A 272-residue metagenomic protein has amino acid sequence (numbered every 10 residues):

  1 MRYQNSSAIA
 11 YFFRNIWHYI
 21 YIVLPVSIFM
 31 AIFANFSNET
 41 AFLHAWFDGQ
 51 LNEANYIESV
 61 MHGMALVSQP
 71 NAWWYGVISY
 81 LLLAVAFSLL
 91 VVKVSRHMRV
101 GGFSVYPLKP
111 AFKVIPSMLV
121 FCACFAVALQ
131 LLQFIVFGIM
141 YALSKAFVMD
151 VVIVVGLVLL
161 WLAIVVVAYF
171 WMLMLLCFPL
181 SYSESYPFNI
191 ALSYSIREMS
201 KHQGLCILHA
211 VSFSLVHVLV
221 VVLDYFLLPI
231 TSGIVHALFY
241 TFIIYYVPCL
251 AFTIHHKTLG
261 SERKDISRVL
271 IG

Functional and structural regions predicted by a protein language model:
N5-S7, F13, W17, V23-W74 (+4 more regions): Juxtamembrane transition segments at transmembrane-helix termini in multipass membrane proteins
F33-A41, L129-M140: C-terminal TM-helix exit segments that contain a strictly Trp-centered aromatic cap at the helix terminus
S68-Y80, S104-Q133, I153-I164: Alpha-helical membrane-spanning segments of integral membrane proteins, especially the hydrophobic core of TM bundles
S79, L83, F125, V167 (+2 more regions): Alpha-helical transmembrane segments of multi-pass membrane transport proteins
V85-K113: Hydrophobic transmembrane alpha-helix segments characteristic of membrane transport and insertion machinery
C124-F137, S212-V220, D224: Hydrophobic alpha-helical transmembrane segments that constitute the membrane-spanning cores of multi-pass membrane
M140-W161, F226-I234: Membrane-interfacial helix-loop-helix connectors in multipass membrane proteins
I190-S193: Intracellular coupling helices
